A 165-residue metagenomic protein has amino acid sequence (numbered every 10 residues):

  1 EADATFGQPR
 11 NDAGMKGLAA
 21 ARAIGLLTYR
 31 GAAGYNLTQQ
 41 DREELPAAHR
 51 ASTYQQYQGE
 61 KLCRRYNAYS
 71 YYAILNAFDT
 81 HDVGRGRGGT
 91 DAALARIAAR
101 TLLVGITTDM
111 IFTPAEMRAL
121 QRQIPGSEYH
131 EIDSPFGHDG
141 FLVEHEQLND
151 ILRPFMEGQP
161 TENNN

Functional and structural regions predicted by a protein language model:
E1-K61: Alpha/beta-hydrolase-fold enzymes
E44, K61-N67, N76: Active-site-proximal cap/loop segments of hydrolase catalytic domains
Y57-Q58, A73-A93: Active-site nucleophile elbow and catalytic-triad environment of alpha/beta-hydrolase enzymes
K61, F78-D82, T107-F112: Acidic catalytic loop of the alpha/beta-hydrolase fold
Y69-N76, D150: Feature representing long, continuous alpha-helical segments
G86-D91, A99, M110-R122: Short alpha-helix in the alpha/beta-hydrolase fold that links the catalytic acid
I97, L103-G105: Short beta-strand/loop motif that positions the catalytic acidic residue of the alpha/beta-hydrolase fold
R118-A119, G126-N165: Catalytic active-site module of serine/aspartate enzymes centered on a nucleophile-bearing elbow/loop
